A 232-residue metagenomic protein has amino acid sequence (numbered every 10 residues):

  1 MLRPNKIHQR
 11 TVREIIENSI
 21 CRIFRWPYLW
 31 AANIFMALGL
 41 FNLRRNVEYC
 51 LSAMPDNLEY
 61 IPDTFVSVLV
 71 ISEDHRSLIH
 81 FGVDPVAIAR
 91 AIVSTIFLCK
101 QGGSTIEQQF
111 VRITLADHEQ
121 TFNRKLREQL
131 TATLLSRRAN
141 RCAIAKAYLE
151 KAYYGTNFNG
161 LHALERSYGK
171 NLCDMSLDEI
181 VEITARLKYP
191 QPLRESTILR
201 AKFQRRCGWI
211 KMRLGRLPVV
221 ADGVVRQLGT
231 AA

Functional and structural regions predicted by a protein language model:
M1-A232: Juxtamembrane regions of bacterial inner-membrane/periplasmic proteins, predominantly the peptidoglycan biogenesis
